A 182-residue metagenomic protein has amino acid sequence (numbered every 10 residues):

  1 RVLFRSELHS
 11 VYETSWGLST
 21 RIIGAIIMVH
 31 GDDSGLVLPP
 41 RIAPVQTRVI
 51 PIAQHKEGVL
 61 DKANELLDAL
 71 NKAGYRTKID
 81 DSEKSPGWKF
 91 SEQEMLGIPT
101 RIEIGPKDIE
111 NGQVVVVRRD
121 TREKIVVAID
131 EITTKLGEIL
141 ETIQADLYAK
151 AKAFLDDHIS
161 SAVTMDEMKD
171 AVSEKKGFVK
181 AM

Functional and structural regions predicted by a protein language model:
R1-M182: NTP/phosphate- and nucleic-acid-binding module
